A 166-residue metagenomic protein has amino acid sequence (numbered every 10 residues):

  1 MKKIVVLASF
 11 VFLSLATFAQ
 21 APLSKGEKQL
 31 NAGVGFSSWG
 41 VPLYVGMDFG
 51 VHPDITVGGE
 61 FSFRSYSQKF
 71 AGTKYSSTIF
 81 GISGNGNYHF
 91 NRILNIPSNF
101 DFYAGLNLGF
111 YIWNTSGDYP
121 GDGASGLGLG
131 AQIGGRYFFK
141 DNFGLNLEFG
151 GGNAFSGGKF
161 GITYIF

Functional and structural regions predicted by a protein language model:
M1-G26: Cleavable N-terminal export/targeting peptides
A19-V57, F61-F63, K159, T163-I165: Short glycine/proline- and aromatic-enriched beta-strand/turn motifs that initiate or cap beta-hairpins
Q20-E27, D54, N91-D101, F139-N142: Short loop/turn motifs that connect adjacent beta-strands in outer-membrane beta-barrel proteins
A21-L30, G59-I82, F110-L129: Flexible, solvent-exposed loop segments that connect beta-strands
K28-A32, V57-G59, I82, F100-L106 (+3 more regions): Transmembrane beta-strands of outer-membrane beta-barrel proteins
N31-Y44, F70-K74, G123-G126, L147-G161: Solvent-exposed loop/turn segments connecting transmembrane beta-strands in outer-membrane beta-barrel proteins
V34, V45-F49, G84-Y88, L106-F110 (+3 more regions): Residues on the lipid-exposed face of transmembrane beta-strands in outer-membrane beta-barrel proteins
V34-G40, F61-S67, F90, L108-N114 (+2 more regions): Transmembrane beta-strands of outer-membrane beta-barrel pores
